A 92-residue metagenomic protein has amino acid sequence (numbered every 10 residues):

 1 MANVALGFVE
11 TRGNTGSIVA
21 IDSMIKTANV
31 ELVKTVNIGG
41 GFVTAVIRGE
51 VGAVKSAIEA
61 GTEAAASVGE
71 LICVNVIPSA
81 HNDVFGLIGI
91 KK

Functional and structural regions predicted by a protein language model:
M1-K92: Terminal helix-to-tail segments of small alpha-helical proteins
